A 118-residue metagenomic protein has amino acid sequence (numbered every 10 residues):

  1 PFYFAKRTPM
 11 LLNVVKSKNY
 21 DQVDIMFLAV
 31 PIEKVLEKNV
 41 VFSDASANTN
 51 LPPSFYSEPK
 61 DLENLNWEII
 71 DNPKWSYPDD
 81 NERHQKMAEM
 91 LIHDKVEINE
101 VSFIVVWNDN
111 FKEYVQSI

Functional and structural regions predicted by a protein language model:
P1-Y3, R7-I118: Active-site-proximal loop/hinge segments that shape catalytic or ion-binding/gating pockets
